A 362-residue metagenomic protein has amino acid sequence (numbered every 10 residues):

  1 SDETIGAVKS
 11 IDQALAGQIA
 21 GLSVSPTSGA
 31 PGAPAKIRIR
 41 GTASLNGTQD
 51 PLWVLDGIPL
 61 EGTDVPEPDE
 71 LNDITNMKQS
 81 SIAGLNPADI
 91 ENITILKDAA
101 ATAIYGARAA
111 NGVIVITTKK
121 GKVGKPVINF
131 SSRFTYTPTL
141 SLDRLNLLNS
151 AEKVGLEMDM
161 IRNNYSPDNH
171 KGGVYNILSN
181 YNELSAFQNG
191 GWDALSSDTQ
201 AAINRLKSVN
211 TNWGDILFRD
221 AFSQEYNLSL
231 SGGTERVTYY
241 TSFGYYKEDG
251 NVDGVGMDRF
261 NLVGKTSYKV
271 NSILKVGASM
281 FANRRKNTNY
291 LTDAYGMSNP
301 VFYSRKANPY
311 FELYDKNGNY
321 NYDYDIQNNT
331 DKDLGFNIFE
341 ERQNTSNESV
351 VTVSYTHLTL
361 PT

Functional and structural regions predicted by a protein language model:
S1-V263, Y268-N271, K275-G277, F281 (+2 more regions): Short, small/polar-rich motifs associated with maturation and membrane association, primarily at protein termini
R38, H170, N251, N287-D293 (+1 more regions): Histidine (H) residue identity feature
E91, L145, N182, N212-G214 (+5 more regions): Intrinsic disorder/low-complexity detector
N283, T288-V351: Acidic/polar loop-and-plug regions of large Gram-negative outer-membrane beta-barrel proteins
Y355-T362: Conserved small/polar residues in nucleotide/adenosyl-binding loops
